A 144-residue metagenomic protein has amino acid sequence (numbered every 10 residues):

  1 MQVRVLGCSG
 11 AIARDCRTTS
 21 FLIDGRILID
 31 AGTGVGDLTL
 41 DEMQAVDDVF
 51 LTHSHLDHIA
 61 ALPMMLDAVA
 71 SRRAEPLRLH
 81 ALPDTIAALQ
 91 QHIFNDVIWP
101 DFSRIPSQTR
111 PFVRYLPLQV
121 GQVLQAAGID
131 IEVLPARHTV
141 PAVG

Functional and structural regions predicted by a protein language model:
M1-G144: Binuclear metal-dependent hydrolase catalytic cores
